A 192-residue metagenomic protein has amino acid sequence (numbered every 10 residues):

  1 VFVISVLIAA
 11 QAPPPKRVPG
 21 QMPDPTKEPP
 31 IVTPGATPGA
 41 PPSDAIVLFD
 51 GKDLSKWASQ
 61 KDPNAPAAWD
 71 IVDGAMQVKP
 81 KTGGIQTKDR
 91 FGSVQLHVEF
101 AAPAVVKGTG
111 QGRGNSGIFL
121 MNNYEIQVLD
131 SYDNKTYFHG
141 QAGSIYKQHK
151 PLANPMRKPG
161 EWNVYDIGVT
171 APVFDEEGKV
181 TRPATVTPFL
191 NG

Functional and structural regions predicted by a protein language model:
V1-L7: Bacterial N-terminal signal peptides
A10-G192: Carbohydrate-interacting regions of secretory-pathway proteins
